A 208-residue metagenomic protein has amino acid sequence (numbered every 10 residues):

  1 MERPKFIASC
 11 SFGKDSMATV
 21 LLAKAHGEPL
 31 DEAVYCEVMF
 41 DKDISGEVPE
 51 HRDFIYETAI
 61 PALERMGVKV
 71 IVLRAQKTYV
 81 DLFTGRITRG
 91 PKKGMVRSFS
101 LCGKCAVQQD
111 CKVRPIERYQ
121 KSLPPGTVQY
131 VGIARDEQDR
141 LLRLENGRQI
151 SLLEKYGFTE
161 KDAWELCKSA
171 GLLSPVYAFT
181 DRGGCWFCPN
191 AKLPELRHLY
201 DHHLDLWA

Functional and structural regions predicted by a protein language model:
M1-A208: Nucleotide-activated chemistry modules centered on ATP-dependent adenylation/adenylyltransferase
